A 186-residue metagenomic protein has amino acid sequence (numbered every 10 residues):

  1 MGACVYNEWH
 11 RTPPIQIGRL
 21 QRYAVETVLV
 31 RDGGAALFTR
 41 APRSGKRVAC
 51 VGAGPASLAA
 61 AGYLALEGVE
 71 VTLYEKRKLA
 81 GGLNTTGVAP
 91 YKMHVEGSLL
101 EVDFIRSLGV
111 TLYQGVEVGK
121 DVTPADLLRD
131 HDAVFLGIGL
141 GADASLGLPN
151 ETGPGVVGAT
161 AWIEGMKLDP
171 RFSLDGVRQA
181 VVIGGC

Functional and structural regions predicted by a protein language model:
M1-R40, R106, Q114, P124-K167: Glycine/serine-rich phosphate-binding loop and adjoining beta1-alpha1 elements at the start of nucleotide-handling
T12-G18, V51-V118, A144-P149: Beta1-alpha1 glycine-rich phosphate/pyrophosphate-binding loop at the start of Rossmann-like nucleotide-binding domains
V30-G45, G82-Y91: Accessory recognition modules or surfaces
F38, R47, Y74-E75, A80 (+1 more regions): Exposed boundary/loop context
A41-V48, V156, G176-R178: A short, charged/proline- and glycine-enriched loop that marks the coil->beta-strand transition at the N-terminal
S44, V51, A80-G81, T86 (+2 more regions): Short glycine-rich loop/turn motifs that provide flexible caps or phosphate-binding loops at active sites
A49-Y74, Y113-L128, G139-A144, W162-C186: Rossmann-like dinucleotide/flavin-binding elements
